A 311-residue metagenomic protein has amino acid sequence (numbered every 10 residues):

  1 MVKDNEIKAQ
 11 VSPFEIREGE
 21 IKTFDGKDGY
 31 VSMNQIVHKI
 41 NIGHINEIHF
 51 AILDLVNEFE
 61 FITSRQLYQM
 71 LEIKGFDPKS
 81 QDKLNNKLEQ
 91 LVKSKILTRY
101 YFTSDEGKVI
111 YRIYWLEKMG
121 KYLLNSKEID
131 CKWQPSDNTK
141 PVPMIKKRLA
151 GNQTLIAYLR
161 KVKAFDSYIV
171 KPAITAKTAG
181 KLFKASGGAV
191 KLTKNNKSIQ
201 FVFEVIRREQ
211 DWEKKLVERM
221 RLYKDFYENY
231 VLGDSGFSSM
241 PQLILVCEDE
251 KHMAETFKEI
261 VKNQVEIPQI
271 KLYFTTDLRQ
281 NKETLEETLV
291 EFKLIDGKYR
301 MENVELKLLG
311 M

Functional and structural regions predicted by a protein language model:
M1-W133, N138: Nuclease-adjacent, charged terminal/linker segments that flank catalytic cores
V2-G29, K39, M70, N125 (+2 more regions): Electrostatic, structured charged patches in enzyme active sites and in nucleic-acid/phosphate-binding
